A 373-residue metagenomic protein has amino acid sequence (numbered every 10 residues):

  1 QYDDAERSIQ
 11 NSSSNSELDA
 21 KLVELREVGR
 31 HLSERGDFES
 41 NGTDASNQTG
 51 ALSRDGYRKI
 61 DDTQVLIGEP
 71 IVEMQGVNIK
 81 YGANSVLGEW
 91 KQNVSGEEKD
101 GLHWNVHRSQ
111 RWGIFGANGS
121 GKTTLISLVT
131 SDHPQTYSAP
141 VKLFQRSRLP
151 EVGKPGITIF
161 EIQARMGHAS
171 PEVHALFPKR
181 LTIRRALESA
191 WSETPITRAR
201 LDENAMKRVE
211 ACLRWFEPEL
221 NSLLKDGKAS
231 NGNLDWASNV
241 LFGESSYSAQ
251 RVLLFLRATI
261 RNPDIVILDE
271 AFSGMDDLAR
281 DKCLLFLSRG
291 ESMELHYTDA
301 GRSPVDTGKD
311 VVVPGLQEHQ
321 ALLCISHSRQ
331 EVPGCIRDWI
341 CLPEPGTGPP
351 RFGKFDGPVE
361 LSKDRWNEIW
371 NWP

Functional and structural regions predicted by a protein language model:
Q1, I126-T197, P343-G346, F355-D356: ABC ATPase nucleotide-binding domain signature region
Q1, S303-D306, G315-L316, H327-C335: Conserved H-loop
Q1-A51, L285, P333-P373: Conserved beta-strand-loop-alpha-helix hinge in the C-terminal portion of ABC ATPase nucleotide-binding domains
K59-R108, S138: A short, flexible loop at the N-terminus of ABC-type nucleotide-binding domains that lies
S109, F115-S120: The feature captures the beta-strand-to-loop junction immediately N-terminal to the Walker
T123: Walker A/P-loop
I157-L253, R257-D264, E270, L278-D281 (+1 more regions): ABC-family P-loop ATPase nucleotide-binding domains
S273-R289, M293, Y297-D299, S303-T307 (+1 more regions): Conserved D-loop/post-Walker B switch-helix segment of ABC ATPase nucleotide-binding domains
